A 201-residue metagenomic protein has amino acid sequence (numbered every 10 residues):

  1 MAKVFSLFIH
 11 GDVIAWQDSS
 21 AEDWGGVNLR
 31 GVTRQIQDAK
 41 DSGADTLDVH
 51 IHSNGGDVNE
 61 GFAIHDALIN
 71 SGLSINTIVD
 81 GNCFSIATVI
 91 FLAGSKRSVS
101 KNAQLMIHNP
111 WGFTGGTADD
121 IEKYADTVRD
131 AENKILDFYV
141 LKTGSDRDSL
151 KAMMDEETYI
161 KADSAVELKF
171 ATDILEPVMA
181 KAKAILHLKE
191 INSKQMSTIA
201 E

Functional and structural regions predicted by a protein language model:
M1-I86, A93-E201: N-terminal organellar transit peptides
